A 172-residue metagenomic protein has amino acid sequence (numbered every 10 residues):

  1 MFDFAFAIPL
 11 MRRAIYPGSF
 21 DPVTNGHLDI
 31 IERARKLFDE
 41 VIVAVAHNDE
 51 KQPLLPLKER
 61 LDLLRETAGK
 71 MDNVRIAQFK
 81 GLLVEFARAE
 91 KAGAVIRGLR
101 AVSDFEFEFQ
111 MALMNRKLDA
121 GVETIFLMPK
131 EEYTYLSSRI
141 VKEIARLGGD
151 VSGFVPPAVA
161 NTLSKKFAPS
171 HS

Functional and structural regions predicted by a protein language model:
F2-S172: Nucleotidyltransferase catalytic core that binds NTPs
